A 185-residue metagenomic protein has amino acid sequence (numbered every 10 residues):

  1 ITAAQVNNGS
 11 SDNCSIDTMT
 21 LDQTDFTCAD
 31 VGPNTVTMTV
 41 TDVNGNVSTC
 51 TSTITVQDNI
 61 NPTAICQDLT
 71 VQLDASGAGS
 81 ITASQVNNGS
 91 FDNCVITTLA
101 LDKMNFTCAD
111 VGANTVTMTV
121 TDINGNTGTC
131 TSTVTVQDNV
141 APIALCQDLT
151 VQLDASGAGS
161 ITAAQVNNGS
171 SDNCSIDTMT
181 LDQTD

Functional and structural regions predicted by a protein language model:
I1-D185: Proline-threonine-serine-rich low-complexity tracts
